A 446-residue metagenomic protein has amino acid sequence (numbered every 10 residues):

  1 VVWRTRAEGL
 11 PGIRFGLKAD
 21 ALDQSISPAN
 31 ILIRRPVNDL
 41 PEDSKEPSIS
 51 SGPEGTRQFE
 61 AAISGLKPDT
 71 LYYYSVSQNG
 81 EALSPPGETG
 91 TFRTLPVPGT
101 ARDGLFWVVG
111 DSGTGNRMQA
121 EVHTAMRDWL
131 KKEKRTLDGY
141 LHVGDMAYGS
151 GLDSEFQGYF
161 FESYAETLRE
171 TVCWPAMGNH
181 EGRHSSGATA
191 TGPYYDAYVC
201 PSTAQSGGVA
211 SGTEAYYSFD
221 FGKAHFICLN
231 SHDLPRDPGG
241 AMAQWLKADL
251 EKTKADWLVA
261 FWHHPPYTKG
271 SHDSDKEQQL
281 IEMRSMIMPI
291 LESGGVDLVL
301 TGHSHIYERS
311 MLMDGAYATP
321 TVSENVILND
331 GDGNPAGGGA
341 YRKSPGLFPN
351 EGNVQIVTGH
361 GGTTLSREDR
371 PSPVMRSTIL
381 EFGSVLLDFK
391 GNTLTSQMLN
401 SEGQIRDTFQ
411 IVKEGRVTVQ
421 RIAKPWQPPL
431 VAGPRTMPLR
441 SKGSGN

Functional and structural regions predicted by a protein language model:
V1-A120, T124-L137, F348, L380 (+2 more regions): Acidic, histidine-bearing metal-coordination/catalytic regions of metal-dependent phosphoesterases
G9, A19, E181, P235 (+1 more regions): Feature marks short, surface-exposed loop/turn motifs that line or immediately flank catalytic pockets and channel
P53, A62, Y73-R93, K131 (+5 more regions): Extended active-site neighborhood of metal-dependent phosphoesterases/phosphodiesterases
R102-A176, E181: Conserved, compact domain cores that house catalytic/ligand-binding motifs in diverse enzymes and effector modules
V109-G113, G144-A147, N179-H180, S231-H232 (+3 more regions): Active-site metal-binding loops of divalent metal-dependent hydrolases
Y140-M146, G178, D249-L250, F261-H264 (+3 more regions): Conserved beta-strand->loop/alpha-helix structural units within folded catalytic cores of enzymes with alpha/beta
S150, T268-K269: Short, solvent-exposed loop/turn segments at secondary-structure junctions
